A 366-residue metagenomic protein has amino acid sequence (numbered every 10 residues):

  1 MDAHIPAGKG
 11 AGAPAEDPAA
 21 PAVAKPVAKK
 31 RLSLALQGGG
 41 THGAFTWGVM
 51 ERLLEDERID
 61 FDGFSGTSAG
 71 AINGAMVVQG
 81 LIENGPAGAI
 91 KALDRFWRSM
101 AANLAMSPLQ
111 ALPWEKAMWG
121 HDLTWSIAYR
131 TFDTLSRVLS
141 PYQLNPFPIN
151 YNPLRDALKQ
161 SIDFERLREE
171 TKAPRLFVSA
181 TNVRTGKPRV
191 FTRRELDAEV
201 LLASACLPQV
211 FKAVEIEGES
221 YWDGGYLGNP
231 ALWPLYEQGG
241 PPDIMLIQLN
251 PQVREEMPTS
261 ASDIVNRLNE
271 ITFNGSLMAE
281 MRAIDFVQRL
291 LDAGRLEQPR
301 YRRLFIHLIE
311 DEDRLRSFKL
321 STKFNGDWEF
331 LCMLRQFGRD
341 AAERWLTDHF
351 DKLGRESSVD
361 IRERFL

Functional and structural regions predicted by a protein language model:
M1-S65, A75-L366: Patatin-like phospholipase
G66, G70: Gly/Ala-rich beta-loop-alpha elbow adjacent to hydrolase catalytic centers
